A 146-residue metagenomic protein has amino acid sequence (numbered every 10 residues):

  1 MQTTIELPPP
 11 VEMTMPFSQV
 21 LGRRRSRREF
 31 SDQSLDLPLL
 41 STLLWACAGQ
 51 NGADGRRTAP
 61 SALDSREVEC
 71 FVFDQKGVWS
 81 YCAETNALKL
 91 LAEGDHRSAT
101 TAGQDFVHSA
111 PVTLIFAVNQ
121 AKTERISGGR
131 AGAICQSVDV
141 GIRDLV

Functional and structural regions predicted by a protein language model:
M1-V112: N-terminal amphipathic, basic helical "cap/leader" segment at the start of enzyme domains
R24, L43, C70, V112-V146: Small-aliphatic-rich amphipathic alpha-helix that forms the alpha element of a beta-alpha
